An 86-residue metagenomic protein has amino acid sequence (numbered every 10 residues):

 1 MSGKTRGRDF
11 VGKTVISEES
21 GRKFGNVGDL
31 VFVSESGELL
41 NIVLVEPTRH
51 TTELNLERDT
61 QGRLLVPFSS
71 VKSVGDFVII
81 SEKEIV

Functional and structural regions predicted by a protein language model:
M1-V86: Peripheral interaction segments used for macromolecular assembly
